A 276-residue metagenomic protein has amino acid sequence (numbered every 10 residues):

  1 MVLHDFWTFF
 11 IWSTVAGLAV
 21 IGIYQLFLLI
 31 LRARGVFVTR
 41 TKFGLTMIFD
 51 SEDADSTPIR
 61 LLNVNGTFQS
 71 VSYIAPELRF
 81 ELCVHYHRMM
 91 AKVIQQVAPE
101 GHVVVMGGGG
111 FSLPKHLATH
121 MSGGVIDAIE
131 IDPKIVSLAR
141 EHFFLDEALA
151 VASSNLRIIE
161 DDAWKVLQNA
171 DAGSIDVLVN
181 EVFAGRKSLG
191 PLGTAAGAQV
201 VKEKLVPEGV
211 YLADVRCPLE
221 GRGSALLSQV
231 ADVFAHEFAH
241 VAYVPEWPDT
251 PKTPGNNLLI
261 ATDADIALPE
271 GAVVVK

Functional and structural regions predicted by a protein language model:
M1-L3: N-terminal Lys/Arg-rich, disordered targeting/topogenic segments
D5-R88, K92-P99, T119: Rossmann-like AdoMet
L45-M47, L61, V210, L258-T262: Ordered hydrophobic segments in well-structured contexts
A54, T67, W164, W247-D249 (+1 more regions): Short, solvent-exposed coil/turn elements at secondary-structure transition points
G66, P133, C217, D263-D265: Non-catalytic surface loops within mature trypsin-like serine protease
S70, G221, A267-P269: Residue-level signal for secondary-structure boundary sites
R79-L212, R216, E220-A231, E237 (+1 more regions): The AdoMet/dcAdoMet-binding core of the Class I SAM-like
A225-K276: Class I S-adenosyl-L-methionine
